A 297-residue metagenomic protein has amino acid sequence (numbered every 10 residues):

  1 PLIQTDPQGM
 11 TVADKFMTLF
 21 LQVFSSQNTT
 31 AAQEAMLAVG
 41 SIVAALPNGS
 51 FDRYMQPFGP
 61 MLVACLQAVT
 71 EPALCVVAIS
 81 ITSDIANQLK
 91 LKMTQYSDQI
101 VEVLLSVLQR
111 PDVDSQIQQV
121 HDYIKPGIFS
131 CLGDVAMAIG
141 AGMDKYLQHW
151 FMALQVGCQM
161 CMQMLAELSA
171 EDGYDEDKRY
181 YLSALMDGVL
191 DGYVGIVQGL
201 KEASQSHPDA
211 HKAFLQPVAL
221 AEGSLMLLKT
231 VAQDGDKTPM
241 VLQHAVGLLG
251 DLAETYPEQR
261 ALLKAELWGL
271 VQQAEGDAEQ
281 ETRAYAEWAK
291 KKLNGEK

Functional and structural regions predicted by a protein language model:
P1-K297: Karyopherin-beta/Importin-beta family HEAT-repeat alpha-solenoid scaffold
